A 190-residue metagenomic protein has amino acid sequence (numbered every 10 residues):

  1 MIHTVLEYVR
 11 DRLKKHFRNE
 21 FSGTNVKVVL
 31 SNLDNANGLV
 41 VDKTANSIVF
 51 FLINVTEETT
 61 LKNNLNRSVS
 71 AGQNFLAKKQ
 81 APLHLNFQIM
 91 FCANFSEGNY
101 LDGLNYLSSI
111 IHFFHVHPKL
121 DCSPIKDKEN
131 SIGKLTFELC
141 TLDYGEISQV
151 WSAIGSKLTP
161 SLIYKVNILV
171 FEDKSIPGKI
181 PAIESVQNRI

Functional and structural regions predicted by a protein language model:
M1-R67: Small/polar-rich, solvent-exposed N-terminal microdomains that initiate assembly or binding
D11, K15, S108-L120: Short, intrinsically disordered, mixed-charge
L61-N63, K174-G178: Short conserved micro-motifs at the rims of enzyme active sites and ligand-binding pockets
N64-V69, L101-S109, I125-K128: "Short basic amphipathic alpha-helical interaction patches in structured regions
Q73-P82, P118, K179-I190: Short, cationic low-complexity segments
L76-L83, N99, A153-G155: Short, solvent-exposed beta-strand/turn "edge" segments of beta-rich domains on protein surfaces
K79-F95, S108, P160-I168: Oligomerization/assembly interface segments of phage tail-like spikes and tubes
N105, H115-F171: Acidic-leaning, charged glycine-interspersed low-complexity segments
